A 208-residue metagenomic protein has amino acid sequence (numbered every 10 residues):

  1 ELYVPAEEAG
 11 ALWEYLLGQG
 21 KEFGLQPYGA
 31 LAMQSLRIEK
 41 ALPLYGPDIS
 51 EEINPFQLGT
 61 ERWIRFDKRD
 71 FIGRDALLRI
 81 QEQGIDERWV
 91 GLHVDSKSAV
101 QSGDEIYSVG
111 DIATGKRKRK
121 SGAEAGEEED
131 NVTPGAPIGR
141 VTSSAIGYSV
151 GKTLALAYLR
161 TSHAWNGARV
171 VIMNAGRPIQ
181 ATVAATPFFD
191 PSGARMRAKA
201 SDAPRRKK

Functional and structural regions predicted by a protein language model:
E1-K208: Conserved, structured C-terminal
